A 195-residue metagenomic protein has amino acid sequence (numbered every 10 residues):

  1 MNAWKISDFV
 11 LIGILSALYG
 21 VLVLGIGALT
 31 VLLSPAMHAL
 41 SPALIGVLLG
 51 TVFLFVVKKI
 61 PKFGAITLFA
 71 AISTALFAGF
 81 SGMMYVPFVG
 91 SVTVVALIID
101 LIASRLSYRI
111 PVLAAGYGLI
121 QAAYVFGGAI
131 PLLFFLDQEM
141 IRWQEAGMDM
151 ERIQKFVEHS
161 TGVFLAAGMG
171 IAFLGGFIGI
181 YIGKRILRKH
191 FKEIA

Functional and structural regions predicted by a protein language model:
M1-I6, K184-A195: Short, charged juxtamembrane terminal tails flanking transmembrane helices
N2-G64: Hydrophobic transmembrane alpha-helices
S7-L15, S41, I45, G64-F69 (+6 more regions): Alpha-helical transmembrane segments of integral membrane proteins
L15-L22, I45, L49, F53 (+8 more regions): Alpha-helical transmembrane segments in multi-pass membrane proteins
S16-L24, A71-F80, I120-A129: Aromatic-anchored segments of alpha-helical transmembrane domains
H38, A115-R188: Membrane-embedded alpha-helical hairpins and interfacial helices in multi-pass inner-membrane proteins
L40-L101: Alpha-helical membrane segments and adjacent membrane-interface helices in multi-pass membrane proteins
G90-A129, I180: Short helix-perturbing small/polar motifs within transmembrane alpha-helices
